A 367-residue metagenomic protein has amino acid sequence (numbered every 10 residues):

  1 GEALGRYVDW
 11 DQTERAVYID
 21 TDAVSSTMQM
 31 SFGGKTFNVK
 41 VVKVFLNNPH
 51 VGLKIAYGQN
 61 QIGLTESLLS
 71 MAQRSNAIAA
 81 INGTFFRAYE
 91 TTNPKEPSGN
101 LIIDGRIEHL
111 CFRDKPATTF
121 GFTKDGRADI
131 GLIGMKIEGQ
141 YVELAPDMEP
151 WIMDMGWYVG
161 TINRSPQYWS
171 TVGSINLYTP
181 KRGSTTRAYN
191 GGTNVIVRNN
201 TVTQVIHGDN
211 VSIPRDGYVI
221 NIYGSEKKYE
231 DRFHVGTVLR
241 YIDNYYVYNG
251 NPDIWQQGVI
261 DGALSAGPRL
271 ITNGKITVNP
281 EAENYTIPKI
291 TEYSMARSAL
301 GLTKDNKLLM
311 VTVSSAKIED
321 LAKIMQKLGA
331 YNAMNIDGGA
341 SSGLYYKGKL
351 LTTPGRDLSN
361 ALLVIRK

Functional and structural regions predicted by a protein language model:
G1-K367: Gly/Ser/Thr/Pro-rich low-complexity, intrinsically disordered segments
